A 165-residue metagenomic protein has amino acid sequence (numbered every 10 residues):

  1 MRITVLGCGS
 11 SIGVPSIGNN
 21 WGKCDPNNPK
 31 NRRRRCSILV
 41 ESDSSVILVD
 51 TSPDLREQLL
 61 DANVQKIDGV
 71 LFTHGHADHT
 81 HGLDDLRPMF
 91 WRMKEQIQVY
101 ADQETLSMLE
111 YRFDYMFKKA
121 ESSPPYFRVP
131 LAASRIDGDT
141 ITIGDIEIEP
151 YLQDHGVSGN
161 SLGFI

Functional and structural regions predicted by a protein language model:
M1-I165: Binuclear metal-dependent hydrolase catalytic cores
